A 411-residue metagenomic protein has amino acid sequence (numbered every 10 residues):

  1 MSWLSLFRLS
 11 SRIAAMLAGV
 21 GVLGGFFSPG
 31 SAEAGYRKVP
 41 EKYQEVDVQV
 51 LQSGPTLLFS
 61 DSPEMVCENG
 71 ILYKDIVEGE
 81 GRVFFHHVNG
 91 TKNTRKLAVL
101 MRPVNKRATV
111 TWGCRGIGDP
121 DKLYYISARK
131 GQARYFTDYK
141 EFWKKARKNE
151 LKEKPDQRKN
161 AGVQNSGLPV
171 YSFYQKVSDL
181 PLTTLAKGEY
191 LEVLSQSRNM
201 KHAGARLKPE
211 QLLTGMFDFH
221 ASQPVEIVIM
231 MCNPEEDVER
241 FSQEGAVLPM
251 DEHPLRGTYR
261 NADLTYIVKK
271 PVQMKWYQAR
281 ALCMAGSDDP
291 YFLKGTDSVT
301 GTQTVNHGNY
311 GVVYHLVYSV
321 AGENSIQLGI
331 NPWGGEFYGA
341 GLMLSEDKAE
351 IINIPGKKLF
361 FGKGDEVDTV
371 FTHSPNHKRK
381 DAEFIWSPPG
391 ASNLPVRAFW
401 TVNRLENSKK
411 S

Functional and structural regions predicted by a protein language model:
M1-L9: N-terminal secretory signal peptides that target proteins for export/translocation
A14-G25: Bacterial N-terminal signal peptides
G30-A34: Boundary at the C-terminal end of the N-terminal hydrophobic targeting segment
G35-E78: N-terminal, Lys/Arg-enriched amphipathic/low-complexity engagement segments that precede the first folded domain
F59-S60, E68-G70, A108-T111, D119-T183 (+1 more regions): Surface-exposed binding patches on compact interaction domains or structured appendages
C67-R115, P120, I126, S178-L180 (+3 more regions): Long compositionally biased, domain-poor regions of proteins
Q132-R147, D156-N160, Q164-D251: Secretory/export targeting leaders with adjacent low-complexity proregions
N233-F292: Surface-exposed beta-loop interaction hotspot
